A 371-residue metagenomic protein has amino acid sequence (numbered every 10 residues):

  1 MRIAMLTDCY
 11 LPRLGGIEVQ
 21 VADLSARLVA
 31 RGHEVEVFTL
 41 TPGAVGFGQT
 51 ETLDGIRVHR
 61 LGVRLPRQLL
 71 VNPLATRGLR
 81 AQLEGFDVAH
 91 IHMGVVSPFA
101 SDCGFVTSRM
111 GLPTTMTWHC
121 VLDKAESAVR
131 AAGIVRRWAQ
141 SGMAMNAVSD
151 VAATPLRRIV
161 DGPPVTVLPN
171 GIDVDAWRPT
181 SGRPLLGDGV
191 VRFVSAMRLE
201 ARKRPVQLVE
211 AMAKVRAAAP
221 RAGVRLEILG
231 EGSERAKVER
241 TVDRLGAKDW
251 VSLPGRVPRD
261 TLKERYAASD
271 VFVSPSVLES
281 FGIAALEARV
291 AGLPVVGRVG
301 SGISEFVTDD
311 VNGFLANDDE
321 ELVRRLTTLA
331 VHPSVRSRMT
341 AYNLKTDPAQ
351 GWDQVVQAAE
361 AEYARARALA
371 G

Functional and structural regions predicted by a protein language model:
L83, R256-V257, E264-S269: Short alpha-helical donor nucleotide-sugar binding micro-motif in glycosyltransferases
V151, G171: Carbohydrate-associated surface elements
L185-M212, E227: Conserved donor-binding/catalytic core segment of Leloir-type glycosyltransferases
E239-V257: Nucleotide-activated donor-binding/catalytic signature segment of Leloir-type glycosyltransferases, i.e., the conserved
V277: Aromatic "clamp/platform" in nucleotide-sugar-dependent glycosyltransferases that forms part of the donor/acceptor
P294-G297: Short hydrophobic beta-strand element within catalytic cores of glycosyltransferases and related nucleotide-activated
D309-E320, T328-S334: Conserved acidic donor-binding segment of nucleotide-sugar-dependent glycosyltransferases
V335-A349: A short, well-ordered alpha-helix in the C-terminal region of glycosyltransferases
